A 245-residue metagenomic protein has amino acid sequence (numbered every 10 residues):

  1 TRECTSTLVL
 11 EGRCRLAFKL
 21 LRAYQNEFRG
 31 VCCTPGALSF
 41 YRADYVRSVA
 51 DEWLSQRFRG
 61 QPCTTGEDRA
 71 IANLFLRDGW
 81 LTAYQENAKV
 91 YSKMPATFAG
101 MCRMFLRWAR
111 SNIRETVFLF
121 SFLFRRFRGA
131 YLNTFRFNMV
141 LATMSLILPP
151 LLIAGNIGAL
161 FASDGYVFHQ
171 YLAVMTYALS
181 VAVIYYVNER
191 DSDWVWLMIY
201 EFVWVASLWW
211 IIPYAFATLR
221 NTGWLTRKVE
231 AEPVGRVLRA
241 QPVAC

Functional and structural regions predicted by a protein language model:
T1-F127: Non-transmembrane catalytic domains and loops of membrane-associated enzymes and transporters that build or traffic
S6, L38, R42, L172-Y177 (+1 more regions): Transmembrane alpha-helices
P35, A43, G223-C245: Short linear elements at protein peripheries
L74, C102-M104, N133, V234-G235 (+1 more regions): Short alpha-helix boundary/capping motifs
G100, M104-R110, E115, W196-R236: Membrane-proximal soluble regions of multi-pass membrane proteins
W108-F122, A130, T143-L160: Short hydrophobic alpha-helical module
F127-M144, L238-C245: Loop-to-transmembrane boundary segments
F137-G223: Membrane-embedded multi-pass helical conduit in multi-pass membrane proteins, especially envelope-biosynthetic
